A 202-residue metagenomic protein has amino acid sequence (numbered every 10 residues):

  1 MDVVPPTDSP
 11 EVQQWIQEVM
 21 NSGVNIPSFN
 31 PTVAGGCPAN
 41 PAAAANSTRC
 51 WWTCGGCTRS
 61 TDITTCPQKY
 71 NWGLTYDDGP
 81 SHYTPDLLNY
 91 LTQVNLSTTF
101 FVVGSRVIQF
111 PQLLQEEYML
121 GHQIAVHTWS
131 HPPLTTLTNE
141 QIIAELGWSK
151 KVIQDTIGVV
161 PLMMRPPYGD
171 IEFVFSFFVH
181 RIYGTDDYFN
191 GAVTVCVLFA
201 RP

Functional and structural regions predicted by a protein language model:
M1, P133, I157, V195-R201: Poly-acidic low-complexity segments
M1-P31: N-terminal, immediately post-signal peptide pro-regions of secreted/luminal proteins
W15-M20, T48, R181, P202: Generic hydrophobic, helix-prone segments enriched in Leu/Val/Ile
M20-P133, Q141-P166, I171-E172: Active-site beta->alpha N-cap acidic-glycine motif
T136: Core nucleotidyl-transferase/polymerase catalytic module
S176, H180-P202: His/Asp/Glu-enriched short active-site or ligand-binding loop at hydrolase and phosphoryl-transfer sites
